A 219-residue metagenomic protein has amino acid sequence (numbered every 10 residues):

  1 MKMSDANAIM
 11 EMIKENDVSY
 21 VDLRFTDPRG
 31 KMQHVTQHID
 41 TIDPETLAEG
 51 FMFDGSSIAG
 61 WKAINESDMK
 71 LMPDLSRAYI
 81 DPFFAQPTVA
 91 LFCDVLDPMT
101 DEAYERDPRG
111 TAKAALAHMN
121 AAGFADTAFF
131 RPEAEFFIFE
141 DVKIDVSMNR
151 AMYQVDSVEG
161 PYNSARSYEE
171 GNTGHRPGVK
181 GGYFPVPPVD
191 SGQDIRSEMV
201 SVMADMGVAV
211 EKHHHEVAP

Functional and structural regions predicted by a protein language model:
K2-P219: Glycine-rich, acidic/polar active-site loops that bind/position phosphate-bearing ligands
